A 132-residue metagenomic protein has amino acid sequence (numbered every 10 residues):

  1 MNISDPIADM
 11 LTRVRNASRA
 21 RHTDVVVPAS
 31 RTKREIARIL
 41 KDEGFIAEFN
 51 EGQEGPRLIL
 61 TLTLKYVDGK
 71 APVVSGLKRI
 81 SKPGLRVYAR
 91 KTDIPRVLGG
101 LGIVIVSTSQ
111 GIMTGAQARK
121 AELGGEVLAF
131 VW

Functional and structural regions predicted by a protein language model:
M1-W132: Core subunits and conserved enzymes of cellular information-processing and envelope-translocation systems across
